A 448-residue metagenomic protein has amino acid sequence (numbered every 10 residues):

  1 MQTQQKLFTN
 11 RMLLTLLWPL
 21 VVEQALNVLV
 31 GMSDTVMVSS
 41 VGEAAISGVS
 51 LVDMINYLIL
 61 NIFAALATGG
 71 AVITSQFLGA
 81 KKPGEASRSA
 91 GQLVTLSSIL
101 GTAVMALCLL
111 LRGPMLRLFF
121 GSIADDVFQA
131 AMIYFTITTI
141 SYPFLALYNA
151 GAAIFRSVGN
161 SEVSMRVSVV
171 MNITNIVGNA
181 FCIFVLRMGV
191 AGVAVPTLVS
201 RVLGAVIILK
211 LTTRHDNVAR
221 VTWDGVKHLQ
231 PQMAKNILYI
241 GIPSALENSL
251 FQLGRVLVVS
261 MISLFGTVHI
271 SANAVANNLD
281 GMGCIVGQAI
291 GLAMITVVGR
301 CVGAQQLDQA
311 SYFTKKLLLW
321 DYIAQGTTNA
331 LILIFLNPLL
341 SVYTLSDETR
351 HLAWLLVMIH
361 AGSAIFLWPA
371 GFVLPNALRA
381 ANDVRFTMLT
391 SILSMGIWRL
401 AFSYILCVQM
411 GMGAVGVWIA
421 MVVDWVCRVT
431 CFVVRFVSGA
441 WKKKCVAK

Functional and structural regions predicted by a protein language model:
M1-L20, T74-S141, I183-I242, V298-A364 (+1 more regions): Short alpha-helical transmembrane segments in multi-pass integral membrane proteins
Q4-V36, S40-V41, Y57-G69, I73 (+5 more regions): N-terminal transmembrane alpha-helices
T15-D34, I137, M171, S200-G204 (+3 more regions): Transmembrane helical elements of multi-pass membrane transporters/channels
Q24-A25, N61, G101, M105 (+11 more regions): Residue-level hotspots within the lipid-embedded alpha helices of multi-pass solute transporters
A25-S47, L116-D125, F181-M188, S249-M282 (+3 more regions): Helix-terminus/linker motif at the lipid-water interface of multi-pass membrane proteins
E43-M54, A131, F135, A194 (+3 more regions): Small-residue hotspots at the loop-to-helix junctions and early N-terminal turns of transmembrane alpha-helices
I46-A106, L145-S164, V259, I270-L336 (+1 more regions): Small-residue-rich hydrophobic transmembrane alpha-helices
A67, I137-R156, S164-N175, V193-I208 (+5 more regions): Short runs within selected transmembrane alpha-helices of multi-pass transporters and secretion channels
